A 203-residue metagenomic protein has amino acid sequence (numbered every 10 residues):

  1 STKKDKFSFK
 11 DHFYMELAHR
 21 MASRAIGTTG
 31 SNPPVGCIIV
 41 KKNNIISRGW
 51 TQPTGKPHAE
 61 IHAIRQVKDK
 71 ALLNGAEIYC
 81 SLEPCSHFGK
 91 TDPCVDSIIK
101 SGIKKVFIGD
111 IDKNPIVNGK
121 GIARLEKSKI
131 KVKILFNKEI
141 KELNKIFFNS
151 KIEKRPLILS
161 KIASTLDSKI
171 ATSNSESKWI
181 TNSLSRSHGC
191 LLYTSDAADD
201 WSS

Functional and structural regions predicted by a protein language model:
S1-L17, I122-N137: Short, compositionally biased leader-like segments
D11-T29: Short, basic/aromatic recognition patches
A18, G36, C85, L125 (+1 more regions): Residue-level signal for inorganic ion chemistry
S31-P34, L157-I158: Short, small/polar residue-rich loop motifs at catalytic or cofactor-binding pockets
V35-V40, I162: Short beta-strand scaffold segments in enzyme catalytic cores
I39-E139: Zn2+-dependent cytidine deaminase-like catalytic core
D112-E153, A163, A171-S195: Internal gly/pro-rich beta-alpha loop/helix module that stabilizes soluble enzyme cofactors or their anionic handles
Y193-S203: Single conserved hydrophobic/aromatic residue that forms the stacking wall/gate of nucleotide- or nucleobase-binding
